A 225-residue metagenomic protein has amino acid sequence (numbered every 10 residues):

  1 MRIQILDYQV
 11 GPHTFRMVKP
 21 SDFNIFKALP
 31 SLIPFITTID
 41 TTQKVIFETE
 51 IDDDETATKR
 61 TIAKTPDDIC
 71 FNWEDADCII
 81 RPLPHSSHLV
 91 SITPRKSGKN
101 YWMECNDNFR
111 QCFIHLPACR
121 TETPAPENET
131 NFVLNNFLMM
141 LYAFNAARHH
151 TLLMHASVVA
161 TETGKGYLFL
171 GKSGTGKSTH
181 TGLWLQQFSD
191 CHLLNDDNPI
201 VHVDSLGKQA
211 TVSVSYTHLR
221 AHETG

Functional and structural regions predicted by a protein language model:
M1-L168, S173, L183-H192, I200-R220: A noncatalytic interaction/capping subdomain that flanks phosphate/NTP-handling catalytic cores
G176: Conserved glycine(s) of the Walker
H180: Hydrophobic positions on the alpha1 helix immediately C-terminal to the Walker A/P-loop
A221-G225: A short, hydrophobic C-terminal helix/tail in secreted or cell-surface proteins
